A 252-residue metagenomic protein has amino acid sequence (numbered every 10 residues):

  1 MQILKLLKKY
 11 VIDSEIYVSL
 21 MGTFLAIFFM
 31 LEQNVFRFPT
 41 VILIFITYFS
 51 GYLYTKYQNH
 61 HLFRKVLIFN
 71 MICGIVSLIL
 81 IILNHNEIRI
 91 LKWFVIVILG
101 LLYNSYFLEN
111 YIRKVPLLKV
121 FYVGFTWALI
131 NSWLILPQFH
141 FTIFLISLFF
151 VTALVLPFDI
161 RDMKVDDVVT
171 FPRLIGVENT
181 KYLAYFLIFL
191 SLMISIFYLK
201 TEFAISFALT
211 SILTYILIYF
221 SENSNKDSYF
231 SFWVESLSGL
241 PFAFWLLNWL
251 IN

Functional and structural regions predicted by a protein language model:
L20-A26, I68-L80, V120-I135, G176-F189 (+1 more regions): Small-residue-rich segments of transmembrane alpha-helices in multi-pass membrane proteins, especially helix faces
G22-T23, L43-K56, V76-S77, V97-S105 (+1 more regions): Central hydrophobic cores of alpha-helical transmembrane segments in multi-pass inner-membrane proteins across all
F24-I42, L78-L91, L129-L145, I194-A204 (+1 more regions): Helix-coil boundary and interhelical linker segments in multi-pass alpha-helical membrane proteins
I44-I72, T152-I188: Solvent-exposed interhelical
G51-H61, L101-R113, K119, D159-D167 (+1 more regions): C-terminal ends of transmembrane helices
F63-I135, L217: Intramembrane alpha-helical segments
V120-K164: Functional transmembrane core segments of multi-pass inner-membrane proteins
A208-N252: Extended hydrophobic alpha-helices typical of membrane-associated regions
